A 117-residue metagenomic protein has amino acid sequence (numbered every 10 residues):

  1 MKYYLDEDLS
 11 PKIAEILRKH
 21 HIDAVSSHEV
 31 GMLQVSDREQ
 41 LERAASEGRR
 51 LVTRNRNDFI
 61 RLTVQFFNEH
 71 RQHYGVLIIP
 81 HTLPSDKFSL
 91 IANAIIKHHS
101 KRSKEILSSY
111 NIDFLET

Functional and structural regions predicted by a protein language model:
M1-E7, P11, R18-K19, M32 (+2 more regions): Acidic, PIN/NYN-like endoribonuclease modules and their adjacent C-terminal/linker elements
I16-A24: Short helix-loop-beta junction
D23-V35: Conserved BB-loop
D37, A45-L62: Acidic, metal-binding active-site segment of PIN/NYN-like and related structure-specific nucleases
